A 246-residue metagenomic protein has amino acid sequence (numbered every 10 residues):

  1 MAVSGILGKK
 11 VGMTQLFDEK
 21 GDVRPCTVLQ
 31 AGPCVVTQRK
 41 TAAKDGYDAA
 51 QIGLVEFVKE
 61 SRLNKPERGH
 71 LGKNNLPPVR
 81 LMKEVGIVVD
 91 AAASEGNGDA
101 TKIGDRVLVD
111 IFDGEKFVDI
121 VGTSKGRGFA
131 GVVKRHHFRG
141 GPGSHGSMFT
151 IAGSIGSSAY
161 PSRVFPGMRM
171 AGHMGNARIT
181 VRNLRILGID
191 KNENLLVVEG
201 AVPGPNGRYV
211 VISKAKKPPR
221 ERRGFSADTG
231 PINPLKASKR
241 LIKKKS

Functional and structural regions predicted by a protein language model:
M1-S246: Extended basic (Lys/Arg/His-rich) segments that typically form rRNA-contacting surfaces in ribosomal proteins
